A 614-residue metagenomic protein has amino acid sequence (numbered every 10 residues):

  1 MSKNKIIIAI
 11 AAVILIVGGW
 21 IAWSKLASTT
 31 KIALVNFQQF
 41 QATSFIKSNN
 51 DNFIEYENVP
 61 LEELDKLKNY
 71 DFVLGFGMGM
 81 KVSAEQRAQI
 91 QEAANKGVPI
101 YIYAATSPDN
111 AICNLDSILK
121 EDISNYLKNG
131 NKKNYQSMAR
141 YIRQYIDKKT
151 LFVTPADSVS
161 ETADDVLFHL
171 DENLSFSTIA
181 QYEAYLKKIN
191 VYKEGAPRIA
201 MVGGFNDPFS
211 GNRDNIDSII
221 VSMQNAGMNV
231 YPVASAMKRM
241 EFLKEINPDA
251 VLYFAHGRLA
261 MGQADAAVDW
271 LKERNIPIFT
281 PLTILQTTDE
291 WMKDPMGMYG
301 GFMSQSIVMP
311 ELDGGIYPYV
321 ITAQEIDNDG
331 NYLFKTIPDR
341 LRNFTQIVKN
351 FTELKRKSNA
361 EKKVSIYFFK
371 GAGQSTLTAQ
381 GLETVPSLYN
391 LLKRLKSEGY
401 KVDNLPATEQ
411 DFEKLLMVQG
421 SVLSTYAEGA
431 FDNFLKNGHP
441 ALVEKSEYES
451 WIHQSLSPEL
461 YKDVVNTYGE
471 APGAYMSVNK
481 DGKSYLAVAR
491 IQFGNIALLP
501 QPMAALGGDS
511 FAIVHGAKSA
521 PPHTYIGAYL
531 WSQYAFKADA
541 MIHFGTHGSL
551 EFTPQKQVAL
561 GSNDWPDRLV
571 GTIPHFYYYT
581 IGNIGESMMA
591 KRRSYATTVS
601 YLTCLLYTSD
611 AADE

Functional and structural regions predicted by a protein language model:
I8-I21: Hydrophobic membrane-insertion alpha-helices, especially the h-region of bacterial N-terminal signal peptides
T29-E57, G204-N229: Short, charged N-terminal beta->alpha structural module
N49-K68, M228-L243: A short, well-structured beta->alpha microelement
I90-N114, I118-L119, K128, A250-G297: Hydrophobic or amphipathic alpha-helical targeting/insertion segments
I112-T178, F302-L341: Helix-enriched interaction subdomains in cytosolic or periplasmic regions, typified by TIR/SEFIR signaling/NADase cores
I216-D217, D265-D269, K293-Y299, Q380-V385 (+4 more regions): Short secondary-structure boundary/capping segments
F369-N495: Extended, H/D-rich, highly charged conserved domains that either
Y607-D613: Conserved small/polar residues in nucleotide/adenosyl-binding loops
